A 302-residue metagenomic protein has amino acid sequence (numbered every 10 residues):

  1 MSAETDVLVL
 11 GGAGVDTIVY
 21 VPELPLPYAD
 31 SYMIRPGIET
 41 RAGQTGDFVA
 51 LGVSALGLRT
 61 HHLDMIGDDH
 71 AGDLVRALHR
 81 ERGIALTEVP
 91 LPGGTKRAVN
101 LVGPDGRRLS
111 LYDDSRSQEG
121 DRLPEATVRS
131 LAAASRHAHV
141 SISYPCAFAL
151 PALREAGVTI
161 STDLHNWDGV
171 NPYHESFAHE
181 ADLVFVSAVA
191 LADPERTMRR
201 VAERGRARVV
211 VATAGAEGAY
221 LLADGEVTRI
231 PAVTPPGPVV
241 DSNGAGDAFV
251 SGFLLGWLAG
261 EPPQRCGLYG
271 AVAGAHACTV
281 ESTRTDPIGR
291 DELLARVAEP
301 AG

Functional and structural regions predicted by a protein language model:
M1-L63: Glycine-rich phosphate/adenosyl-contacting loop at the front of the ribokinase-like
M1-V15, L78-P90, L101-T228, A301: Ribokinase/PfkB-type carbohydrate-kinase core domain
M1-V7, M198-G302: Conserved phosphate-binding/catalytic region of the ribokinase-like
G46-A50, G72, M198, V250-S251: A general structural signal for well-ordered alpha-helical segments in protein cores
G52, L78, A152, G252 (+1 more regions): Rossmann-fold NAD(P)-dependent oxidoreductase module
R59-T87: A glycine-rich beta-to-alpha transition motif near the start of alpha/beta enzyme domains, typified by
G93-K96: Short acidic/glycine-enriched loop/turn segments that link adjacent beta-strands
